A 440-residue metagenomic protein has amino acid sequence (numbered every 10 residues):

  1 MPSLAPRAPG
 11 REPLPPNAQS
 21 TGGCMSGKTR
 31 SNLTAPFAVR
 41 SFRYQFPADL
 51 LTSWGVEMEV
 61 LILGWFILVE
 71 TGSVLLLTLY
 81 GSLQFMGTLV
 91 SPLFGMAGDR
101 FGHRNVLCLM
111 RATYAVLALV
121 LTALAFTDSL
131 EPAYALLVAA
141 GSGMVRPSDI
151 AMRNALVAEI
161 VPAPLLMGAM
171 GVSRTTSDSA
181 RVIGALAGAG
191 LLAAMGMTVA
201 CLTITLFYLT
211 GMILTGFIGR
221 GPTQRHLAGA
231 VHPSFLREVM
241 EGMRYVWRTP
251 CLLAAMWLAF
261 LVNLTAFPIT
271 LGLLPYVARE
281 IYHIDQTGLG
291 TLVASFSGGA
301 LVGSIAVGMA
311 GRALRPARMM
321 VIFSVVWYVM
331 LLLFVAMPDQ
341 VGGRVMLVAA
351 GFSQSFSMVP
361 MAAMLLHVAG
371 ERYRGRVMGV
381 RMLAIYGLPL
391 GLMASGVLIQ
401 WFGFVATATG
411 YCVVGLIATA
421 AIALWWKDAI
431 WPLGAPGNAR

Functional and structural regions predicted by a protein language model:
P2-A35, K427-R440: Intrinsic disorder in cytosolic terminal tails and internal cytosolic loops of multi-pass membrane transporters
M25-S26, G216-E241, P432-N438: Flexible cytoplasmic inter-helical loops of multi-pass small-molecule transporters
T29-M86, R248-V293: Helix-loop boundary and gating motifs at the non-cytosolic
T34-V39, W54, T127-S129, A230-V231 (+2 more regions): Helix-boundary and loop/linker segments of multi-pass membrane transporters
F42-Q45, L61, L76-Y80, V106-L107 (+8 more regions): Alpha-helical transmembrane segments and their helix-entry boundary regions
R43-V60, L83-M96, G102-L117, Y134-L192 (+5 more regions): Substrate-agnostic recognition of the 12-TM MFS/MFS-like secondary transporter fold
Y80, L93, R100, R104-V116 (+5 more regions): C-terminal transmembrane bundle of multi-pass solute transporters/carriers
P132-G143, G168-H226, A294, G298 (+2 more regions): Hydrophobic alpha-helical transmembrane segments
